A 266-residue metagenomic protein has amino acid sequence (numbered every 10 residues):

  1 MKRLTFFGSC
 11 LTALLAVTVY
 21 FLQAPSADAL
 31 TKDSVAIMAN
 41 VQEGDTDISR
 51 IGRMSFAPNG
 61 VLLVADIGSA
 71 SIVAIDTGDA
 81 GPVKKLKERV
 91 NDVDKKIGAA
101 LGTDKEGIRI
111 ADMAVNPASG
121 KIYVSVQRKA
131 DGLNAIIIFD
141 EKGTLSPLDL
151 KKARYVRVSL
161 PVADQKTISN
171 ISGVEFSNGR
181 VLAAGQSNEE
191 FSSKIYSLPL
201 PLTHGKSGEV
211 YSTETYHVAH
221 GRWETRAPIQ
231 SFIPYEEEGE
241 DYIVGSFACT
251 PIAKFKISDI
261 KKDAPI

Functional and structural regions predicted by a protein language model:
M1, L14-L15, V210, H217: Generic detection of intrinsically disordered/low-complexity segments and helix-coil linkers/edges
M1-L11: Bacterial N-terminal signal peptides that target proteins for export
R3, L14-A16, K32-S34, M38: Low-complexity, intrinsically disordered short peptide segments enriched in small/polar/basic residues
F7-G8, L22, I233: Compositionally biased, low-structure terminal segments
S9-Y20: Bacterial N-terminal signal peptides
A16, P25-A27: Cleavable N-terminal signal peptides
A27-I266: Sequence/structural signature of beta-propeller domains
